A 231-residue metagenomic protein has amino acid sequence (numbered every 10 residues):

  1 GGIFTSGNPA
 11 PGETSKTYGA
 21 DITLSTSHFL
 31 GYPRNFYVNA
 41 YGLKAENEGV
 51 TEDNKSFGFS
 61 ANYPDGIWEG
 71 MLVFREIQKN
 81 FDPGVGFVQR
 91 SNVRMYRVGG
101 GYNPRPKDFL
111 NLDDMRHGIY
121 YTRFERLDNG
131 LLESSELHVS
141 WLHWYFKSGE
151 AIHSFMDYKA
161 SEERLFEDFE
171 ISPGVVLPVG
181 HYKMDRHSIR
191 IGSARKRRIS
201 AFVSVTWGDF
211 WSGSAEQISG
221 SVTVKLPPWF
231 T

Functional and structural regions predicted by a protein language model:
G1, S15-G19, S56: Small-side-chain structural scaffolding
G1-P9: A conserved hydrophobic secondary-structure block that centers on an alpha-helix together with its immediately flanking
A10-G19, N35-F36, S212: Contiguous transmembrane helix-bundle modules in multi-pass membrane proteins
T26-T231: Exposed, low-structure sequence patches enriched in small/polar residues
